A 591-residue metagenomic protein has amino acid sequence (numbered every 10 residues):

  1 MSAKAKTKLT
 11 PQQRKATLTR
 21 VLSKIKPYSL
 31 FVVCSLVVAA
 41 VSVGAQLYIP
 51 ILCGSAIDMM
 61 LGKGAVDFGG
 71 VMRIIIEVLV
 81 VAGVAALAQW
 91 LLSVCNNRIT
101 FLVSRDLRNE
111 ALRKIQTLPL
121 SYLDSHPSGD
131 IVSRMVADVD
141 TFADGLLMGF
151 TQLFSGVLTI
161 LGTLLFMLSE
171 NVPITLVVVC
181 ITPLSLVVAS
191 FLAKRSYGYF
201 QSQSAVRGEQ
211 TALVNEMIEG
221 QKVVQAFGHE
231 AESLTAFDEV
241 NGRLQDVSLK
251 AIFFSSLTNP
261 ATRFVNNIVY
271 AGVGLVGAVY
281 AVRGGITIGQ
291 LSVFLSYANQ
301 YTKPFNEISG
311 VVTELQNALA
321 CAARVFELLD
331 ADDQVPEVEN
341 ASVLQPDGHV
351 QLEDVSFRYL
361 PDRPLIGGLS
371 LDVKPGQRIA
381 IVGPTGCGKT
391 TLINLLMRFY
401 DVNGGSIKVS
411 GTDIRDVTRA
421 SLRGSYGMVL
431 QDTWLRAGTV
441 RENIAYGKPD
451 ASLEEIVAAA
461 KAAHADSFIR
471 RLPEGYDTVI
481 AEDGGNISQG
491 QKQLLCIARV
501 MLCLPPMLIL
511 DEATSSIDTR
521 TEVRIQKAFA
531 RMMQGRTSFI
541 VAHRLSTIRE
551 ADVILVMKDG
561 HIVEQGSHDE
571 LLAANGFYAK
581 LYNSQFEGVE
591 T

Functional and structural regions predicted by a protein language model:
M1-Q46, L61-I75, L92-N96, T100 (+8 more regions): Membrane-integrated ABC transporters
S2-P11, F101, N109-S133, A137-V139 (+6 more regions): Short intracellular "coupling" helices and adjacent cytoplasmic loop segments at the cytosolic face of multi-pass
T17, I25-Y28, I57, L92 (+4 more regions): Juxtamembrane loop-to-helix connectors within ABC transporter transmembrane domains
P27, F31-G44, S55, E77 (+4 more regions): Transmembrane helices of ABC transporter permease
P27, L120-S121, A137-L146, F150 (+8 more regions): An intracellular "coupling" helix at the cytosolic face of ABC transporter transmembrane type-1 domains
E77-A85, Q89, T182-A189, S255-V269 (+2 more regions): Hydrophobic alpha-helical segments in the permease module
H229, F253, Y270, Q300-L328: Cytosolic ends of transmembrane helices, especially the final helix of ABC transmembrane type-1 domains
E337, V343-T591: ABC-type nucleotide-binding domain
